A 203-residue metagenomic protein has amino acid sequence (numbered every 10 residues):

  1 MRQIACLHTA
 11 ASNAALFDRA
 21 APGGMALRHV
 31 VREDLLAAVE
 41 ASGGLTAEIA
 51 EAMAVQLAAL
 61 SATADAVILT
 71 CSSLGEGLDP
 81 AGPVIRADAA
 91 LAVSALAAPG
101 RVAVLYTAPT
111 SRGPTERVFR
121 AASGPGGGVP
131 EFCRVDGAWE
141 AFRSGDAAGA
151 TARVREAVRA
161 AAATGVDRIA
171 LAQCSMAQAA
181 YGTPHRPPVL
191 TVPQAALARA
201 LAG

Functional and structural regions predicted by a protein language model:
M1-G203: Non-catalytic structural scaffold of enzyme domains
